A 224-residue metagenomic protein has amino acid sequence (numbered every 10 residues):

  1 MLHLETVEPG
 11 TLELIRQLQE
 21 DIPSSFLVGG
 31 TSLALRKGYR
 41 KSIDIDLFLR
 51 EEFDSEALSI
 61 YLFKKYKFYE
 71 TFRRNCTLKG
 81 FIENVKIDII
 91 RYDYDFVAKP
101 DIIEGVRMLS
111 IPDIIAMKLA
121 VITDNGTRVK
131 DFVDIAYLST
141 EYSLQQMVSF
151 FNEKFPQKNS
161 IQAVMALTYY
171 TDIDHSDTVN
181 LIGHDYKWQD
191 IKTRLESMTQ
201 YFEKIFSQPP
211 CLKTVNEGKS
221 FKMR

Functional and structural regions predicted by a protein language model:
M1-R224: Compositionally biased terminal segments of proteins
